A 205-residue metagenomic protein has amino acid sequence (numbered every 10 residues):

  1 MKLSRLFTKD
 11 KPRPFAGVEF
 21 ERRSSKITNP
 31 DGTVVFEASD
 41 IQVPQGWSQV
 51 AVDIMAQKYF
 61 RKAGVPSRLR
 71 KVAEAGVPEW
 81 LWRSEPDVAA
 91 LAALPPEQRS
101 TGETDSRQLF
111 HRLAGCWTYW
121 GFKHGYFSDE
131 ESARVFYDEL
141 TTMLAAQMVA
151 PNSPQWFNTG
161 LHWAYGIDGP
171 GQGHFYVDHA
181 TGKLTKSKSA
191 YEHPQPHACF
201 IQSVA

Functional and structural regions predicted by a protein language model:
M1-A205: Extended catalytic cores of very large enzyme megasubunits
